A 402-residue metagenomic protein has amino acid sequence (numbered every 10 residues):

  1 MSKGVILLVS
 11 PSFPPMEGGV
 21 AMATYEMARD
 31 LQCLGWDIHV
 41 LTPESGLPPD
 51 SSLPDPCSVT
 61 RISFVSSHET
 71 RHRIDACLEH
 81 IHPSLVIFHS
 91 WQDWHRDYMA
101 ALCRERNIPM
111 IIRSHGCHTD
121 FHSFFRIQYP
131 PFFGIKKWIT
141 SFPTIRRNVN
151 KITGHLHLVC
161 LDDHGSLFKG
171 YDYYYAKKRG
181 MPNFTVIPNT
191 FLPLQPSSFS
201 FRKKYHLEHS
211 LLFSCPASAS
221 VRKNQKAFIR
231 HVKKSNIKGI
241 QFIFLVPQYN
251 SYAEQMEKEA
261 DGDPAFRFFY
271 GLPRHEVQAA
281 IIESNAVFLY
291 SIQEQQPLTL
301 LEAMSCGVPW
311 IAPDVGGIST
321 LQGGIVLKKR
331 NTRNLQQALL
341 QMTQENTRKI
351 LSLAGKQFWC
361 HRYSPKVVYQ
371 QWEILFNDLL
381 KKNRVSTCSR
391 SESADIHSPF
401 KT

Functional and structural regions predicted by a protein language model:
L7, V159, H206-K223, I229-V232 (+1 more regions): Conserved donor-binding/catalytic core segment of Leloir-type glycosyltransferases
L41-G46, P216, Q241-Q255, Y270: Glycosyltransferase donor-sugar binding loop
K137-F184, F191-P193: A short, active-site helix/loop in glycosyltransferases that binds the activated sugar's phosphate group
E254-H275: Nucleotide-activated donor-binding/catalytic signature segment of Leloir-type glycosyltransferases, i.e., the conserved
G271, A279-S284: Short alpha-helical donor nucleotide-sugar binding micro-motif in glycosyltransferases
I292: Aromatic "clamp/platform" in nucleotide-sugar-dependent glycosyltransferases that forms part of the donor/acceptor
P309-A312: Short hydrophobic beta-strand element within catalytic cores of glycosyltransferases and related nucleotide-activated
G324-R333, L339-N346: Conserved acidic donor-binding segment of nucleotide-sugar-dependent glycosyltransferases
